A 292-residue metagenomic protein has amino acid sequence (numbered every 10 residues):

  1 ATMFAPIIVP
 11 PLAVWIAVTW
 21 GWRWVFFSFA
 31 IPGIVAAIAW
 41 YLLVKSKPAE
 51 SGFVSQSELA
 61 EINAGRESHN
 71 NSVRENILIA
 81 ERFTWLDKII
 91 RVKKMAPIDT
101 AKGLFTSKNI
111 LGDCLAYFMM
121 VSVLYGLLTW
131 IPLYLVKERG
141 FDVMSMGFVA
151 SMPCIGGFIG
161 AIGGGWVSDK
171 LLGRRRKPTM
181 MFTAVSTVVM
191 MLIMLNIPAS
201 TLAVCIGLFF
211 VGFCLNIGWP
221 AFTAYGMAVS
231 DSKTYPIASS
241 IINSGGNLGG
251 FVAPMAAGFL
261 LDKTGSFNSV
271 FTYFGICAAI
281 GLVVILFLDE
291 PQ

Functional and structural regions predicted by a protein language model:
A1-A13, A17, G157, N243-A253: Glycine-rich segments within core transmembrane alpha-helices of 12-TM secondary carriers
L12-W20, L135-V136, V167-S168, A257-G265: Interfacial helix-cap and linker-helix signal at transmembrane-aqueous boundaries of multi-pass secondary transporters
W24-L42, S269-L286: Symmetry-related core transmembrane helices of the 12-TM Major Facilitator Superfamily/SLC fold
K47-G112: Juxtamembrane intracellular "pre-TM" segments in multi-pass secondary transporters
A96-I162, W219, T223: Extracytoplasmic gate region of multi-pass secondary transporters
D169-A184: Cytoplasmic membrane-interface "Motif A"-like loop-to-helix N-cap segments of 12-TM Major Facilitator Superfamily
V185-A199: C-terminal ends and interior cores of transmembrane alpha-helices in multi-pass membrane transporters/permeases
M227-T264: A late C-terminal transmembrane helix in Major Facilitator Superfamily
